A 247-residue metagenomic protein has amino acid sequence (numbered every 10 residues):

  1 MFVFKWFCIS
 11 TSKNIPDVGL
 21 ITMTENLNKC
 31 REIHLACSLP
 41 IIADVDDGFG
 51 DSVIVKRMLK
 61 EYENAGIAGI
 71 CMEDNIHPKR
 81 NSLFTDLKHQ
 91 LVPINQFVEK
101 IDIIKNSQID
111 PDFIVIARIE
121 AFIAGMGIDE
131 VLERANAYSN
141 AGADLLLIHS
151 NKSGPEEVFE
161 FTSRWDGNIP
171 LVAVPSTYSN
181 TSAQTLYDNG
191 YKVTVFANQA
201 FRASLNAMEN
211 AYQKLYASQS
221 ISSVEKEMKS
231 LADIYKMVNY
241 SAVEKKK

Functional and structural regions predicted by a protein language model:
M1-K192, F196, A203-Q213, Y240-K246: Alpha/beta enzyme core
L215-K247: Flexible C-terminal active-site loop/helix
